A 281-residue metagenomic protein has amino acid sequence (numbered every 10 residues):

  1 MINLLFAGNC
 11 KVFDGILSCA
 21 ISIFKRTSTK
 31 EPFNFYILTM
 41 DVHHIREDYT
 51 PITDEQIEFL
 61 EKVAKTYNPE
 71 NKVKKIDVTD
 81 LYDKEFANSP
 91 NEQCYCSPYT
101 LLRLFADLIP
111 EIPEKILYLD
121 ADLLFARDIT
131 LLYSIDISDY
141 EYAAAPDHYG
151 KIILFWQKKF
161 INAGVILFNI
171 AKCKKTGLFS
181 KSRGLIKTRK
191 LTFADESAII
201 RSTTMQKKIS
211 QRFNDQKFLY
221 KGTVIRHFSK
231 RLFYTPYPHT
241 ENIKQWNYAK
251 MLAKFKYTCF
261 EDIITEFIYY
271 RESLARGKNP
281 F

Functional and structural regions predicted by a protein language model:
M1-G8, V12, S18-C19, T29 (+2 more regions): A glycosyltransferase accessory/donor-loop signature
I2, E31-F35, N71-K74: Residue-level recognition of the N-termini of beta-strands and the immediately preceding loop/turn
N3-F6, I23, N34-I37: Hydrophobic targeting segments
F33-D41, A144: Short internal beta-strands
H43-L108: Active-site-proximal specificity loops/subdomain of glycosyltransferases
K75-L81, Y99-P146, L167-F168: GT-A fold catalytic core of metal-dependent nucleotide-sugar glycosyltransferases, centered on the diacidic
E85-F86, K151-W156, L219-Y220, P236-Y237: Short, charged, surface-exposed secondary-structure boundary motifs
I129-T188: Conserved catalytic core of nucleotide-sugar-dependent glycosyltransferases
